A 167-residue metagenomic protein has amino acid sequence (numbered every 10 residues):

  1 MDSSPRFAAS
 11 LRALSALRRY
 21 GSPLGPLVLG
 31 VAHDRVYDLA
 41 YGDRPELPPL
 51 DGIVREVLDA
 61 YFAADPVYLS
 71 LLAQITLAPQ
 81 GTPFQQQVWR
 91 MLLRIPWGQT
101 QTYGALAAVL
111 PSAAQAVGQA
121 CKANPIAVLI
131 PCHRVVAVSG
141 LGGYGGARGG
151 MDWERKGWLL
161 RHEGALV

Functional and structural regions predicted by a protein language model:
M1-S112, E163-V167: Basic nucleic-acid-binding alpha-helical/helix-turn surface characteristic of O6-alkylguanine DNA
Q87, A127, W158: Active-site phosphate/pyrophosphate-handling residues
A120: An exposed tryptophan-centered "aromatic clamp" motif
A123-P125, L129-I130: Major-groove DNA-recognition helix of helix-turn-helix-type DNA-binding domains
H133: ATP-grasp fold ATP-binding core
V136: Short active-site segment of divalent metal-dependent hydrolases/proteases that encodes the spacing between
S139-V167: …primarily DNA-binding HTH/wHTH and HhH modules…
